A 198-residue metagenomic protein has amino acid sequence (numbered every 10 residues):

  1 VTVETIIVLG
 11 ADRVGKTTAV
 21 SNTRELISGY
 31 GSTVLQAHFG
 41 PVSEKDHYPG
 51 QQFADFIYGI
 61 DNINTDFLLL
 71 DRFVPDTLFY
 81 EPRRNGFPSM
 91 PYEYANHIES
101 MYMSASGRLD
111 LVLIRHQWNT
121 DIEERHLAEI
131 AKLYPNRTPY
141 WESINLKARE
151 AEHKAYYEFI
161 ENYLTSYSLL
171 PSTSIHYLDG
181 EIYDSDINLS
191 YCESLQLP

Functional and structural regions predicted by a protein language model:
V1-V3: Phosphate-binding P-loop
V8: Hydrophobic anchor at the beta1->P-loop junction of P-loop NTPases
A11-V14, T18-F67, Y80-R83: Conserved substrate/cofactor phosphate-moiety recognition/catalytic segment in nucleotide-dependent phosphotransferases
A11-V14, V74-D76, W118-D121, I182-Y183: Short, solvent-exposed loop/turn segments at secondary-structure junctions
P49-I57, F87-M101, L146-E158, L189: Well-ordered, non-membrane alpha-helical segments in soluble/globular domains
L70-F73, P91-I130: Conserved phosphate-donor/acceptor-positioning beta-strand/loop module used by diverse small-molecule
V74-F87: Oxyanion-hole/transition-state-stabilizing segment in secreted/luminal serine hydrolases and related acyltransferases
A131-P198: NTP-dependent small-molecule kinase module
